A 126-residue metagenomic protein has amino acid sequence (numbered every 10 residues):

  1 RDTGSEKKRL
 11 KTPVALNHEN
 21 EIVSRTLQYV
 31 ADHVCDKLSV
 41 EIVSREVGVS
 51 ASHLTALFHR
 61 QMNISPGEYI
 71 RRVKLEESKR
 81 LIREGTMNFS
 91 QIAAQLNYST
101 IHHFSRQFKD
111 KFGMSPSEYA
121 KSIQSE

Functional and structural regions predicted by a protein language model:
R1-V14, H18, I22-R25, H53: An amphipathic alpha-helical interaction segment
V14-I22, A56, I64-V73: Short, Lys/Arg-enriched anionic-surface-contact patches
A15, E19, D32, V47: Residue-level marker of regulatory loop/turn positions in helix-turn-helix DNA-binding domains and in histidine
Q28, D32, K37-E41, V49 (+2 more regions): Terminal helix-turn-helix DNA-binding modules in bacterial transcription factors
H53-L54, F58, H103-F104, F108: Short hydrophobic/aromatic patch on the recognition helix
P66, S115-P116: Proline-centered helix-kink/hinge sites
